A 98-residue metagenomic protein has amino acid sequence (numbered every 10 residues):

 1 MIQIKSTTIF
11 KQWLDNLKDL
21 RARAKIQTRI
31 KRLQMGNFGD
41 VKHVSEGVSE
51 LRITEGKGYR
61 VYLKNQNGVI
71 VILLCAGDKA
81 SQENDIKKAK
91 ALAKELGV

Functional and structural regions predicted by a protein language model:
M1-R21: Arg/Lys-rich, positively charged N-terminal/basic patches that mediate binding to nucleic acids
Q3-I4, R23, F38, G56-R60 (+1 more regions): Enriched for short, Lys/Arg-rich terminal
T8, A24, T28-K31: Internal, well-ordered alpha-helical scaffold/interface segments that support domain packing or protein-protein contacts
N16, R32, K64-Q66: Conserved catalytic core of Hanks-type protein kinase domains
N16, T54-K57: Membrane-interface junctions
T28-T54: A short, surface-exposed loop/turn module that caps and links secondary-structure elements
